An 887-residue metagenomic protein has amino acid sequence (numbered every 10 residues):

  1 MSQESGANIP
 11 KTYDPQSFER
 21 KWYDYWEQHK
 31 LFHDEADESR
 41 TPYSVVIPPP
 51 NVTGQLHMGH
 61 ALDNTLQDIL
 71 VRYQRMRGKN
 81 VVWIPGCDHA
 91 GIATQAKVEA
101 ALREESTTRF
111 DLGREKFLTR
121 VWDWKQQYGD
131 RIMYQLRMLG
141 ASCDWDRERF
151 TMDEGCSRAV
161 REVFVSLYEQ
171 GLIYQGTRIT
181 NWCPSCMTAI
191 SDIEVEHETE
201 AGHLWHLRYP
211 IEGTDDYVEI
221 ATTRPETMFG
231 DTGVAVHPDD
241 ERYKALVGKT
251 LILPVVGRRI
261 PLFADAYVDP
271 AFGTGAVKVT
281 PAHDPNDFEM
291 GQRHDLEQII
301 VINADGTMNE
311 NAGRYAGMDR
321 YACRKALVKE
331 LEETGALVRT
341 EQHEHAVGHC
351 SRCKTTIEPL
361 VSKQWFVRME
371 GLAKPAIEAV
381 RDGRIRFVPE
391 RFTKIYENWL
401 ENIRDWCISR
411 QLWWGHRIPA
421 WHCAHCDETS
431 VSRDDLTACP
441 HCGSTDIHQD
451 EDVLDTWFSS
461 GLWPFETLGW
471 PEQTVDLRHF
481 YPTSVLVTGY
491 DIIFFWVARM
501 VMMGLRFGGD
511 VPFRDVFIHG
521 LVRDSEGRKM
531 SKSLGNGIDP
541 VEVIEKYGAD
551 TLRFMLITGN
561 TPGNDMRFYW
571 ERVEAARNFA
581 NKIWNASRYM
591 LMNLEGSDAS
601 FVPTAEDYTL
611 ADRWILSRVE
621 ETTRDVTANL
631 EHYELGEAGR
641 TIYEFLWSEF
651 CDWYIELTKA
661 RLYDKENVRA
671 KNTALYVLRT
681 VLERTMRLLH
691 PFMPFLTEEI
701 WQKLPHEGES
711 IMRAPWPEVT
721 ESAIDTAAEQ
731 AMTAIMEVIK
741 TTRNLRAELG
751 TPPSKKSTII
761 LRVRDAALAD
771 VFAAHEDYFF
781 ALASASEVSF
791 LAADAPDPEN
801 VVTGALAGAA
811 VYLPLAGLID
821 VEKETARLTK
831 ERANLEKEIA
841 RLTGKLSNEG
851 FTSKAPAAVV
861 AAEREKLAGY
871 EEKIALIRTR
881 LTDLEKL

Functional and structural regions predicted by a protein language model:
M1-M58, V81, V338, S351 (+1 more regions): Non-catalytic terminal extensions that flank enzyme cores
M1-Y13, V82, V367, L806-P814 (+2 more regions): Auxiliary tRNA-acceptor-end handling modules of aminoacyl-tRNA synthetases
S2-E4, T12, K21, Y25-H29 (+10 more regions): Residue patterns forming the tRNA-binding/recognition surfaces of aminoacyl-tRNA synthetases and related DALR
E35-V98, T151, V160, I220-T223 (+6 more regions): N-terminal catalytic cores of NTP/NDP-binding nucleotidyl/phosphoryl-transfer enzymes
S39-R40, P48-P49, V82-Q95, E148-C156 (+3 more regions): Short, solvent-exposed turn/loop segments enriched in Gly/Ser/Thr/Pro and often Arg
A61, E219-V236, C350-R352, E358 (+4 more regions): Conserved phosphate/anionic-ligand binding catalytic regions in large, soluble enzymes, centered on
N80, P225-D305, E332, A373 (+1 more regions): Catalytic alpha/beta core of large soluble enzyme barrels
H206, N398-F458, L462, R506-A549 (+2 more regions): Feature 926 captures the class I aminoacyl-tRNA synthetase adenylation module centered on the KMSKS loop
